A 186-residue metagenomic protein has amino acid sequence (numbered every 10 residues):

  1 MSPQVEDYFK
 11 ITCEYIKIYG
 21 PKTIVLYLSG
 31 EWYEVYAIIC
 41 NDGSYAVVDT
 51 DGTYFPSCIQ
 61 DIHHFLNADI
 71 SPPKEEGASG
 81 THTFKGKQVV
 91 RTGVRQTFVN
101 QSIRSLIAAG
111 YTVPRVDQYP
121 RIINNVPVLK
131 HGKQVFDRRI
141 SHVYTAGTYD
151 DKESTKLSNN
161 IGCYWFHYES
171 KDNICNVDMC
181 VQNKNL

Functional and structural regions predicted by a protein language model:
M1-L186: Basic, polar low-complexity surface loops/patches
